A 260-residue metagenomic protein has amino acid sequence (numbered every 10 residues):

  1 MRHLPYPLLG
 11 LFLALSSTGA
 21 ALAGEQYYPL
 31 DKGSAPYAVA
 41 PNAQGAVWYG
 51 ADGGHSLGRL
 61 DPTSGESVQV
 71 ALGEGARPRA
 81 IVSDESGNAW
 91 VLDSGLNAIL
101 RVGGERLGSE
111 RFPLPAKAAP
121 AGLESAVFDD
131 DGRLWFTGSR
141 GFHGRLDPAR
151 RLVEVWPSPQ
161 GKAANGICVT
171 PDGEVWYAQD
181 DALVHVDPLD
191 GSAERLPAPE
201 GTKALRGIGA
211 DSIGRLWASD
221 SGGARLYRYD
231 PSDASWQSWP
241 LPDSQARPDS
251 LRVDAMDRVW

Functional and structural regions predicted by a protein language model:
Y28-H55: Beta-strand-rich domains and repeat architectures in extracellular enzymes and scaffolds, especially beta-propellers
Y28-K32, A71-E74, P113-A118, P157-Q160 (+2 more regions): Surface loop/turn motifs at the tips and blade-to-blade linkers of beta-strand repeat domains
A35, R77, G95, A121-G122 (+4 more regions): Beta-rich catalytic cores
P41-Q44, S83-S86, F128-D131, V169-D172 (+2 more regions): Residue-level detector of Asp-centered blade-edge/turn motifs that repeat once per structural unit in beta-propeller
W48-G53, A89-L96, L134-R140, V175-D181 (+2 more regions): Conserved beta-strand positions in repeat-built beta-propeller and related beta-rich domains
S56-G58, N97-R101, F142-G144, A182-V184 (+1 more regions): A short loop-to-beta-strand structural motif that recurs across blades of beta-propeller domains
D61-G65, G103-L107, D147-R151, D187-G191 (+1 more regions): Short loop/turn segments that connect beta-strands within beta-propeller blades
